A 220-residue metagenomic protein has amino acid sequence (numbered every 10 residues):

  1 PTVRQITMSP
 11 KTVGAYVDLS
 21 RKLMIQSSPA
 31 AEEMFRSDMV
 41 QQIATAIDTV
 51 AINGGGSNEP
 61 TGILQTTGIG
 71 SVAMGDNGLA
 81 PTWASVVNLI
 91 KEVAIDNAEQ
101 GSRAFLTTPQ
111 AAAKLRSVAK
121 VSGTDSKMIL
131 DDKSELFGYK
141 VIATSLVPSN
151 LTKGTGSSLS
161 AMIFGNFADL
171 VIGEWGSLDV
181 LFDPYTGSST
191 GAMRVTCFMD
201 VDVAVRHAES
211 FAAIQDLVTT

Functional and structural regions predicted by a protein language model:
P1-T220: Structured, hydrophobic secondary-structure cores that serve as assembly/anchoring elements
